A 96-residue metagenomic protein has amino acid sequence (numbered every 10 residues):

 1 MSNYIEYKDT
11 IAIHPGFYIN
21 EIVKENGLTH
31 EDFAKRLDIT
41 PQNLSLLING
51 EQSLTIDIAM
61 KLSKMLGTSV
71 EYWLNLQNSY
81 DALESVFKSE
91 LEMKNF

Functional and structural regions predicted by a protein language model:
S2-L28: A short, Lys/Arg-rich alpha-helix, primarily the initiator
Y18, S53-T55, K88-F96: Short, structured secondary-structure boundary patches
E25, R36, M65: Residues within the alpha-helical elements of helix-turn-helix
E31, Q42, E71: Key DNA-contact positions within bacterial/archaeal DNA-binding proteins
D32-A34, L62: Short alpha-helical "recognition helix" segments of helix-turn-helix
I39-L54, I58-S63, L76: Recognition helix of helix-turn-helix/homeodomain-like DNA-binding domains that insert into the DNA major groove
S69-N95: Short amphipathic recognition helices of helix-turn-helix/homeodomain-type DNA-binding modules
